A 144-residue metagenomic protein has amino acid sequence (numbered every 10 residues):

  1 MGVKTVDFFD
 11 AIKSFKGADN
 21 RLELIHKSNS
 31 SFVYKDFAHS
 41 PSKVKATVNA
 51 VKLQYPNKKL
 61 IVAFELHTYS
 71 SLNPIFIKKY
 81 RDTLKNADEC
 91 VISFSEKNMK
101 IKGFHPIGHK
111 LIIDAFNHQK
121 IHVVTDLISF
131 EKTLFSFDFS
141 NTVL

Functional and structural regions predicted by a protein language model:
M1-E89: Nucleotide phosphate-binding/pyrophosphate-handling subdomain across enzymes that bind or process nucleotide phosphates
S31, I121, T142: Short, conserved active-site loop motifs that form the nucleotide-linked donor/cofactor pocket
I61, F139-L144: Short glycine-rich phosphate-binding loop at a beta-alpha junction
R81-F139: C-terminal helical cap/extension that packs against the catalytic core of soluble nucleotide-cofactor enzymes
